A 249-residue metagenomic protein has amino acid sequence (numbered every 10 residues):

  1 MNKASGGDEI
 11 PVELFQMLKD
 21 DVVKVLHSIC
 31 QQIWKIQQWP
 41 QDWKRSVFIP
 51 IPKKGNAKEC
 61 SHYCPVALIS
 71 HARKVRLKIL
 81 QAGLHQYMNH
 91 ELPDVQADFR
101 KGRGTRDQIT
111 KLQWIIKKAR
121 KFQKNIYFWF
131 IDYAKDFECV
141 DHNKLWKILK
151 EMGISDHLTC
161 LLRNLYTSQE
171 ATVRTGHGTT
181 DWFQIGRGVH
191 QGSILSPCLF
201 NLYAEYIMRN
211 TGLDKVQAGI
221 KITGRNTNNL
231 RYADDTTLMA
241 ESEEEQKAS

Functional and structural regions predicted by a protein language model:
M1-Y203: Conserved pre-catalytic core of RNA-dependent polymerases
H71-A72, R225, E241-S242: Structured loop/turn residues at secondary-structure junctions
G83-Q96, L199-A233: Active-site palm subdomain of RNA-directed nucleic acid polymerases
K135-M152, N229-S249: Catalytic palm subdomain of template-directed nucleic-acid polymerases, centered on the conserved carboxylate motif
